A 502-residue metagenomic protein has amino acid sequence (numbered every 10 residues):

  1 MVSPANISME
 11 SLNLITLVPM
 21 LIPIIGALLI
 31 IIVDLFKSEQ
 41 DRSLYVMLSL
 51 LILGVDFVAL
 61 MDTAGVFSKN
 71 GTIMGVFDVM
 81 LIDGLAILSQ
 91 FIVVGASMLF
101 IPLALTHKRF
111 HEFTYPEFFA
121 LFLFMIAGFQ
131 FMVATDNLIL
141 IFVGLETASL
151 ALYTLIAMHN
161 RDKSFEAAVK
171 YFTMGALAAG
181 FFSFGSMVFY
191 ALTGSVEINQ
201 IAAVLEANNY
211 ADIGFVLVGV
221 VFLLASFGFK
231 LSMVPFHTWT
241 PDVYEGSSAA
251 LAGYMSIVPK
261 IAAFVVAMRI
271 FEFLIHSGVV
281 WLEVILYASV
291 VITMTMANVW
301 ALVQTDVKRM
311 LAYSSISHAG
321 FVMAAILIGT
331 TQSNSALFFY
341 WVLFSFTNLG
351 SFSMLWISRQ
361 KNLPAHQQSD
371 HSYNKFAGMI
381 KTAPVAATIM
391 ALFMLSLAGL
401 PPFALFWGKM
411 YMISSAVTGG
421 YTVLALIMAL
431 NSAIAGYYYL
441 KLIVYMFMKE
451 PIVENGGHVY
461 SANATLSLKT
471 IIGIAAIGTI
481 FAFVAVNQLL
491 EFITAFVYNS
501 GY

Functional and structural regions predicted by a protein language model:
M1-Y502: Alpha-helical transmembrane segments of multi-pass membrane proteins predominantly involved in bioenergetics
